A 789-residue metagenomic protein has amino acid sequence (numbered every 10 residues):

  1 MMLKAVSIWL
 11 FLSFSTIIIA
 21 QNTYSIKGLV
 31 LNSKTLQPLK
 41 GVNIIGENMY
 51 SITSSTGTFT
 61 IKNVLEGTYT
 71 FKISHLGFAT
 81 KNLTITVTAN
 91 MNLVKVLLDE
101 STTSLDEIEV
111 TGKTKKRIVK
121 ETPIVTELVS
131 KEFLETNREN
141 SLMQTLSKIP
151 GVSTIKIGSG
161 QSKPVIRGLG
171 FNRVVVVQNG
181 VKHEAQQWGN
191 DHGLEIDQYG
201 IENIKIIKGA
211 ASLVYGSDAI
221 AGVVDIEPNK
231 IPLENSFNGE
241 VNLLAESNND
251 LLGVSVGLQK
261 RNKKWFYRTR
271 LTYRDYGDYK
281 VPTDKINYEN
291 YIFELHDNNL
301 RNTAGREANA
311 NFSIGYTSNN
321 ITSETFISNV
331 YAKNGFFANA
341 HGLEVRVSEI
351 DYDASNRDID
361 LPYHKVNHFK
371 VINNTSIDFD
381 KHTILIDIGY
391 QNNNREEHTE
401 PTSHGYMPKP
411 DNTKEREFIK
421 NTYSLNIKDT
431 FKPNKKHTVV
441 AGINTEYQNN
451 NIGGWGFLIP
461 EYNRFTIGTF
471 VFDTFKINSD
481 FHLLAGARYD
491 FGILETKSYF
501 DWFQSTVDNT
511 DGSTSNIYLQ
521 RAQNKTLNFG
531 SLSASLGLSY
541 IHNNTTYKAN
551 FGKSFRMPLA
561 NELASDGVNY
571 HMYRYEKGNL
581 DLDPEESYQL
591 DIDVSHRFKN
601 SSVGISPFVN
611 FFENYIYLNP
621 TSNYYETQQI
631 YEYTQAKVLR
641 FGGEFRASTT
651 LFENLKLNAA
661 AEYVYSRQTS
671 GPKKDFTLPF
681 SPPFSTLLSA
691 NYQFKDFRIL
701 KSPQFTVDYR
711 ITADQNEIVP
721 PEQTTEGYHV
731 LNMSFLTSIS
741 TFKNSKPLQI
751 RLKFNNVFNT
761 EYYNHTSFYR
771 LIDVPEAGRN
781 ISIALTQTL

Functional and structural regions predicted by a protein language model:
S25, N249-D275, Y288-F337, F379 (+5 more regions): Transmembrane beta-barrel wall of Gram-negative outer-membrane proteins
L31, T35, N43-I45, S74-F78 (+2 more regions): Short, acidic, small-residue-rich periplasmic hinge/interaction motif at the N-terminus of Gram-negative outer-membrane
K62, V181-G209: Short acidic/polar hinge/loop motifs at secondary-structure boundaries that mediate gating or recognition
M91-L97, L142-T145, G160-V165, V174-V177 (+4 more regions): N-terminal periplasmic accessory domains that precede and gate Gram-negative outer-membrane beta-barrel machines
Y276-G277, P282, F555, F611-N614 (+3 more regions): C-terminal beta-signal and adjacent terminal beta-strands/loops of Gram-negative outer-membrane beta-barrel proteins
R301-E307, N320-D380, N392-N421, N449-N450 (+2 more regions): Flexible loop and strand-edge segments within Gram-negative outer membrane beta-barrel domains
N412-K428, E576-P584, Q589-L590, S595-F598 (+1 more regions): Outer membrane beta-barrel strand-and-loop segments of large Gram-negative receptors, especially TonB-dependent
S479, F608-F612, I616, Y631-Q715: Gram-negative outer-membrane beta-barrel transporters
